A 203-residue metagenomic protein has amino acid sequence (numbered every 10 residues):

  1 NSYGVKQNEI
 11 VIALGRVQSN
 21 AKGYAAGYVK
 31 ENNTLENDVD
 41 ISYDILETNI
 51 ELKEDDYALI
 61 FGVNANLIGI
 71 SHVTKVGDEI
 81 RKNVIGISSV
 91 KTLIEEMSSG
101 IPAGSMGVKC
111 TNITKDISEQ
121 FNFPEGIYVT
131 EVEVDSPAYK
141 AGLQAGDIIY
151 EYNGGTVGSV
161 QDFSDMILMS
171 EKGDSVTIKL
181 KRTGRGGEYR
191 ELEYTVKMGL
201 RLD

Functional and structural regions predicted by a protein language model:
N1-I41, V76-K82, M97: Flexible, gly/ser-rich surface segments that form the specificity/activation loops bordering the active-site cleft
V5-K6, F61, L143, S170: Short, well-ordered loop/turn sites that connect or cap secondary structure elements
E9, G146-I148, D174: Structural motif
Y24-E79, E125-T130: Active-site region of chymotrypsin-like
K30, V196-R201: Short beta-strand edge segments in extracellular beta-sheet folds
A65-I68, A138-V160: Conserved PDZ fold ligand-binding element
L67-P124, G187-E191, L200-D203: C-terminal cap/linker of serine protease catalytic domains
I87-S88, E151-K179: PDZ domains, with a preference for the canonical peptide-binding region formed by the helix
